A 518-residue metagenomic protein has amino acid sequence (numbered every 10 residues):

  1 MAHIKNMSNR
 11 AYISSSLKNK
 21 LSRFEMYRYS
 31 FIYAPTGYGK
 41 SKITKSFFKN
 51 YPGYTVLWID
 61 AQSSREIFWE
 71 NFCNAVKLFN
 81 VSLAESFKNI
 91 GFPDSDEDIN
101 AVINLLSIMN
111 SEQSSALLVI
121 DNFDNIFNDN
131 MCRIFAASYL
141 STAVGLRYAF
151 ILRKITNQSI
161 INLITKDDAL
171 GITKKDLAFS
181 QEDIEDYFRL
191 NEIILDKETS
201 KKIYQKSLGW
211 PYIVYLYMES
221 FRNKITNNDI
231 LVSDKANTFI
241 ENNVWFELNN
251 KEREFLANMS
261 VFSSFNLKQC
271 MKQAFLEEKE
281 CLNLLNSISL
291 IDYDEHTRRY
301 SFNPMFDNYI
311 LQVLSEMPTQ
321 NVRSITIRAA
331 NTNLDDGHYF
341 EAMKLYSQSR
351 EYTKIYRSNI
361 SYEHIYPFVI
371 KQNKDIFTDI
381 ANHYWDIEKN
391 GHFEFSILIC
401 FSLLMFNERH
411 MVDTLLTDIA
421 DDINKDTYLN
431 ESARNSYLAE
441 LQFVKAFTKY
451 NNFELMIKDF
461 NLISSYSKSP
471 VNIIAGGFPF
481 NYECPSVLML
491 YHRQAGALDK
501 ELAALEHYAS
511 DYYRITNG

Functional and structural regions predicted by a protein language model:
S30-W58: P-loop NTPase Walker A phosphate-binding motif
G37, I155, G171, R189-E254 (+4 more regions): Amphipathic alpha-helical "lid/sensor" segments that cap RecA-like P-loop NTPase cores
K42-T44, R133-K202, K206, Y212-Y217 (+1 more regions): Alpha-helical sensor/transducer elements of the RecA-like P-loop NTPase core
E66-N89: Conserved NTP-binding/hydrolysis module of P-loop NTPases
L106-M131: Conserved P-loop NTPase "ATPase switch" module shared by AAA+ and STAND
W210, N223-K224, A236-N237, L256 (+2 more regions): Short capping/hinge segments at domain boundaries that bridge a core fold to an adjacent linker or tail
Q320-F395, I399-F406, M411, L415: Extended alpha-helical scaffolding segments used for macromolecular assembly and cargo binding
E388-G518: Internal alpha-solenoid helical repeat scaffolds
